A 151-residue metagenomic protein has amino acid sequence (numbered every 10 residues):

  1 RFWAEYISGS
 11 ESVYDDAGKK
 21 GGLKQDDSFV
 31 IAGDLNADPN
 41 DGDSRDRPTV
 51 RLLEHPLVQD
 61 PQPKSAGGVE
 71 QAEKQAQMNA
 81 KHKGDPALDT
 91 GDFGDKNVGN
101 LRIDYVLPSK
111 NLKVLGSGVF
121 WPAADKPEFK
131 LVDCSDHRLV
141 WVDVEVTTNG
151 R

Functional and structural regions predicted by a protein language model:
F2-I31, L35-R151: Metal-dependent phosphoester-hydrolase catalytic domains
